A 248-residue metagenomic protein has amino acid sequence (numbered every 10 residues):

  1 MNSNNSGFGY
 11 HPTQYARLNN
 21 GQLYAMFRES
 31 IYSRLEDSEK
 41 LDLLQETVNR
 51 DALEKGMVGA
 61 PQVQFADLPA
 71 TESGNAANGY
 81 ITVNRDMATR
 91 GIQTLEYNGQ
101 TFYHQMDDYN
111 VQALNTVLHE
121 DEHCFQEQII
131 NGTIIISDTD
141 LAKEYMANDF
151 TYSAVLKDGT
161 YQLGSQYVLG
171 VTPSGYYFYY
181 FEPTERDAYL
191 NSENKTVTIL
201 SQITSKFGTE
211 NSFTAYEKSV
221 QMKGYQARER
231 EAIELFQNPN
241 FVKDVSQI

Functional and structural regions predicted by a protein language model:
M1-T13, K243-I248: Non-Sec secretion/translocation targeting segments of pathogen effectors
N20-R34, V155-I248: Long, well-structured alpha-helical subdomains associated with metal-dependent extracellular/ecto-lumenal hydrolases
S30-G59: Zn2+-dependent metallopeptidase catalytic core
L35-D42, D107-Q112, T116, F178-P183: Soluble non-cytosolic domains of exported or imported proteins
L53-H104, D108-Y109: Catalytic zinc-binding patch centered on the HExxH motif and its immediate surroundings that defines zinc-dependent
Q64-L68, Q100, V111, T116 (+2 more regions): Non-catalytic terminal regions of proteins
V111, N115, E127-S174: Post-HEXXH active-site segment of zinc metalloproteases
N115-Q128, A188: Active-site recognition of the HExxH zinc-binding catalytic motif
